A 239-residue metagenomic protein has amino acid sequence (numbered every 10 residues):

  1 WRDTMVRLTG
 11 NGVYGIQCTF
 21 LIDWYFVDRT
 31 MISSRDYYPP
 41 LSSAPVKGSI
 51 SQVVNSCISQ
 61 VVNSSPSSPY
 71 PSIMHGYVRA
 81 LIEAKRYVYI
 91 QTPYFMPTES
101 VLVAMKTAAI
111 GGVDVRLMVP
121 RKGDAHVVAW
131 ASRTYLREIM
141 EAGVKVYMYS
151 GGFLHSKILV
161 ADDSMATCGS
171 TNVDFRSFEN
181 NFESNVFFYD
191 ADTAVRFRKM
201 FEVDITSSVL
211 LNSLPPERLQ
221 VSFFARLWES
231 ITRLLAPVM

Functional and structural regions predicted by a protein language model:
W1-M239: Charged, low-complexity intrinsically disordered terminal segments
